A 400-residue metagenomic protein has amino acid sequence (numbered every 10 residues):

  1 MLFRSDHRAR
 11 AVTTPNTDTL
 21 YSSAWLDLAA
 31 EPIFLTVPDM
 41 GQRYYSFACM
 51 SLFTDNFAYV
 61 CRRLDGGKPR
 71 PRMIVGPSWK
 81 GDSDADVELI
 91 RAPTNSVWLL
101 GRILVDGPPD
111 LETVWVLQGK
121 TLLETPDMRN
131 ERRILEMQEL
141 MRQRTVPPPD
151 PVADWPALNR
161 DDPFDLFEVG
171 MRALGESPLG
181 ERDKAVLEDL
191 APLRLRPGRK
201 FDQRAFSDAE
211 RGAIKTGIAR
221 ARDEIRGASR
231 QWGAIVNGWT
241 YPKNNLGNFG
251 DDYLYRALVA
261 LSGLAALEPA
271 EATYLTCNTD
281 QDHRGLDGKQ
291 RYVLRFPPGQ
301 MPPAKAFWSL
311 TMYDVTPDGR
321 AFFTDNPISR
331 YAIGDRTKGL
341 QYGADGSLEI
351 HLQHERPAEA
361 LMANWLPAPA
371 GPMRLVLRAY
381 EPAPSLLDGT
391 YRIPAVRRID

Functional and structural regions predicted by a protein language model:
M1-D400: A compositional/structural signature for long, glycine/proline-rich flexible linkers and loops on extracytoplasmic
